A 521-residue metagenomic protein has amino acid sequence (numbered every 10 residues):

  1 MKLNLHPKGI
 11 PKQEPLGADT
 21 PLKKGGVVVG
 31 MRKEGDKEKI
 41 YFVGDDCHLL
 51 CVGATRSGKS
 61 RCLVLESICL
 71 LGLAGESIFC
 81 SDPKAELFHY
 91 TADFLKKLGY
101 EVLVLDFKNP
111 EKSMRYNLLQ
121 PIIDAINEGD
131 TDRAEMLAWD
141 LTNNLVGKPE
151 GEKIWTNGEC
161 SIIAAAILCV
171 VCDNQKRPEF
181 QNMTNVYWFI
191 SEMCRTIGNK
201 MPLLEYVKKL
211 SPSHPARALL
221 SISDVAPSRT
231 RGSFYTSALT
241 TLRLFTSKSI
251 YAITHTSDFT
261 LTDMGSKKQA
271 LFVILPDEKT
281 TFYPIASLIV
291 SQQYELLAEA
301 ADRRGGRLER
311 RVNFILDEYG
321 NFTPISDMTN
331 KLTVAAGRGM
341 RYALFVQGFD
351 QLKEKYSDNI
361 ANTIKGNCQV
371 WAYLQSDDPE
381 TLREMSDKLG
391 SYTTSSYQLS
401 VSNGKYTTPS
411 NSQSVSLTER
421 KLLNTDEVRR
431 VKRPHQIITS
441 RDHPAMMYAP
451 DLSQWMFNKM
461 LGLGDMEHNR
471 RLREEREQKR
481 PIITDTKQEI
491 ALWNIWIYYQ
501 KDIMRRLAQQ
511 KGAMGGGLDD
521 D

Functional and structural regions predicted by a protein language model:
K2-H6, Q13-P15, P21-K23, V28-M340 (+2 more regions): P-loop NTPase motor domains
L332-V334, R338-I437, G517: Conserved ATP-driven motor cores of ASCE-family P-loop NTPases powering translocation/secretion/packaging/pilus
